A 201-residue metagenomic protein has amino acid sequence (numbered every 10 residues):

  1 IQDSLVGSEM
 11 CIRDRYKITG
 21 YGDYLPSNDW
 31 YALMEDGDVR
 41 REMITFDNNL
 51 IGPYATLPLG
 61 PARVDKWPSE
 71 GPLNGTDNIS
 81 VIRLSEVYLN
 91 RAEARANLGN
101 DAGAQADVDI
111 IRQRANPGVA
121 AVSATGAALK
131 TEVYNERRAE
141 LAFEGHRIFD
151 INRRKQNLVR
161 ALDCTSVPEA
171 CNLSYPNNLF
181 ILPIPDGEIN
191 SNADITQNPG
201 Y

Functional and structural regions predicted by a protein language model:
I1-G7, C11-I12: Single conserved hydrophobic/aromatic residue that forms the stacking wall/gate of nucleotide- or nucleobase-binding
V6-S8, D38, I79-V108, K130-A142: Extended, hydrophobic/aromatic-rich amphipathic alpha-helical segments that build helical scaffolds
W30-I82, V159: Flexible, polar/acidic helix-loop-strand segments at domain edges
I44, A124-Y201: Long, intrinsically disordered, low-complexity segments
G75-I79, G118-T125: Short, contiguous acidic/charged loop-to-helix segments that flank catalytic cores in large enzymes
A115-G118, R137: Alpha-helical junction/boundary sensor with strong preference for TPR arrays
